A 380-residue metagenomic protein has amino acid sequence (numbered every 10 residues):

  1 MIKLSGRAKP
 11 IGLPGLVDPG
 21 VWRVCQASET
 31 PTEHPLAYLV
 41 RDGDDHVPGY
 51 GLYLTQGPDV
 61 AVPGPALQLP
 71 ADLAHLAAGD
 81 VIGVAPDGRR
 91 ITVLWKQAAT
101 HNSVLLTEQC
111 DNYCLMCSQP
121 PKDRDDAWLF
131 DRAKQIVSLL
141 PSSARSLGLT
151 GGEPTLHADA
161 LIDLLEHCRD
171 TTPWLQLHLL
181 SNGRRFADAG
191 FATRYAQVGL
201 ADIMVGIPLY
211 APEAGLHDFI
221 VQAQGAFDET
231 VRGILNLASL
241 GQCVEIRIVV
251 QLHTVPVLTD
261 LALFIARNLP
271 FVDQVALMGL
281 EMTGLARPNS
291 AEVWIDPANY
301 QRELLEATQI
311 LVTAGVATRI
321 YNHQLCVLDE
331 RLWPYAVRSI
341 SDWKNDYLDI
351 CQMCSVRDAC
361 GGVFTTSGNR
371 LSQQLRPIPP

Functional and structural regions predicted by a protein language model:
M1-T100, E303-L304, I310-T318: Flexible, acidic/Gly-rich N-terminal and inter-domain linker regions that tether and position cofactor-handling modules
I2-G15, D329-P380: Flexible mid-to-C-terminal extensions adjoining Fe-S/redox cofactors in radical SAM and related proteins
W95-D131: Canonical Radical SAM [4Fe-4S] cluster-binding loop centered on the CxxxCxxC motif and its immediate flanking residues
S118-D131, S142-H157, R169-A189, G199-V231 (+2 more regions): Core AdoMet radical
I136-T155, Y321, L375-P380: Short Fe-S-cluster ligation motifs
L147, D202-G206, D228-A291, N299-H323: Conserved C-terminal portion of the radical SAM core fold that forms the substrate/S-adenosylmethionine-binding
D159-E166, A187-Q197, P256-F264: Distinct, well-ordered alpha-helical segments
A192-Y210, A262-L277, A336-G361: Structural recognition of alpha->loop->beta junctions
